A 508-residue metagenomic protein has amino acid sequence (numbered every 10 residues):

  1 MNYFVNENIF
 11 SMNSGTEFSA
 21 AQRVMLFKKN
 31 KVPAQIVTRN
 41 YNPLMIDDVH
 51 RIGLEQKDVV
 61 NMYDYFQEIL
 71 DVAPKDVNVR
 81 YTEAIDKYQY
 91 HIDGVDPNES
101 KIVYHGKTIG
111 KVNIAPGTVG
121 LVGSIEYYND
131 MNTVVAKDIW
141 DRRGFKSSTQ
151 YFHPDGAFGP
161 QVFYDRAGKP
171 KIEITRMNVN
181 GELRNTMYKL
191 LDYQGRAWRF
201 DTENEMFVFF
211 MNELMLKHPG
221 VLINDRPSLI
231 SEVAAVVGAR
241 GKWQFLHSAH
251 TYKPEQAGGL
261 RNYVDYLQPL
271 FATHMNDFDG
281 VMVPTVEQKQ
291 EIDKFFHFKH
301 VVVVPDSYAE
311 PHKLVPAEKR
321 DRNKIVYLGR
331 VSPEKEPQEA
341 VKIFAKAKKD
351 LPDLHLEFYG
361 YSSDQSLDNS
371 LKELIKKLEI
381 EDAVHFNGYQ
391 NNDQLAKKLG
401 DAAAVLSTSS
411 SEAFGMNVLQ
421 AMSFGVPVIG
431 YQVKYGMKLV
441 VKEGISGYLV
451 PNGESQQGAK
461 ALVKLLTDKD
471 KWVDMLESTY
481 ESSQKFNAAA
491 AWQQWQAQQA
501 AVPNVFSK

Functional and structural regions predicted by a protein language model:
P316-K335, F344: Conserved donor-binding/catalytic core segment of Leloir-type glycosyltransferases
L356-N369: Glycosyltransferase donor-sugar binding loop
N369-Y389: Nucleotide-activated donor-binding/catalytic signature segment of Leloir-type glycosyltransferases, i.e., the conserved
Y389-Q390, K397-A402: Short alpha-helical donor nucleotide-sugar binding micro-motif in glycosyltransferases
S410: Aromatic "clamp/platform" in nucleotide-sugar-dependent glycosyltransferases that forms part of the donor/acceptor
P427-Y431: Short hydrophobic beta-strand element within catalytic cores of glycosyltransferases and related nucleotide-activated
K442-G444, Y448-Q456, V463-D470: Conserved acidic donor-binding segment of nucleotide-sugar-dependent glycosyltransferases
K471-K485, Q494-A497: A short, well-ordered alpha-helix in the C-terminal region of glycosyltransferases
